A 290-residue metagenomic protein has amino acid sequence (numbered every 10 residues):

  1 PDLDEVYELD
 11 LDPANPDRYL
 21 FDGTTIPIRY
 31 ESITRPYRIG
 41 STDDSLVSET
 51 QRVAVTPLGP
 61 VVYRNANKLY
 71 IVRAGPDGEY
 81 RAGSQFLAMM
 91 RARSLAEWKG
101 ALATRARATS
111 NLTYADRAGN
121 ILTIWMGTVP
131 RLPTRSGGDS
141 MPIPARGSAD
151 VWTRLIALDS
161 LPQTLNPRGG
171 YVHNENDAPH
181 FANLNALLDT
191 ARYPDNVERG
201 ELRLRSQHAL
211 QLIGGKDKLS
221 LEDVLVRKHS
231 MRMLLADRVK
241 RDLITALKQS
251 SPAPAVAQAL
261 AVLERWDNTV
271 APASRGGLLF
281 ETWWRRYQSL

Functional and structural regions predicted by a protein language model:
P1, T269-L290: Structured, charged N-terminal subsegments at the starts of enzyme catalytic cores and at intra-chain domain/subunit
P1-V256, V262-P272: Mature extracytoplasmic enzyme cores
